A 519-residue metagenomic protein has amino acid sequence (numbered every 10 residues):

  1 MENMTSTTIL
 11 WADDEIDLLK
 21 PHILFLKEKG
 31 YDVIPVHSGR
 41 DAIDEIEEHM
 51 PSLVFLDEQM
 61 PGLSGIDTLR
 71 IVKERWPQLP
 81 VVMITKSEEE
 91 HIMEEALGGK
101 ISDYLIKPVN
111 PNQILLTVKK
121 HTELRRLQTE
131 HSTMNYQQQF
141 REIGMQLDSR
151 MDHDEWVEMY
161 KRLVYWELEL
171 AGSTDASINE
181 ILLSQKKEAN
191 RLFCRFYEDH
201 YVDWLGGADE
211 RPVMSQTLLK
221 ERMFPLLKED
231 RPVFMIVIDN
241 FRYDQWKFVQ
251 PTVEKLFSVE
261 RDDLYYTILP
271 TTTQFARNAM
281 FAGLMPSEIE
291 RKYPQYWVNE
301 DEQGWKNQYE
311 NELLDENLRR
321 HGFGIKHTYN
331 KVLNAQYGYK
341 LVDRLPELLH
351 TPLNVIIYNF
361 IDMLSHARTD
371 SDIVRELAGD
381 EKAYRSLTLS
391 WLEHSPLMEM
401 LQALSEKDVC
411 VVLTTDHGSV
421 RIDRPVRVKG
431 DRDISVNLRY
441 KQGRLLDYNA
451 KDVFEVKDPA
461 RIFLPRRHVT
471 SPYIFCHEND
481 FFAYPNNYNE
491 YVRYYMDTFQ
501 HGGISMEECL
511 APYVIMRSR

Functional and structural regions predicted by a protein language model:
E15, L24-F25, Q59, E94 (+5 more regions): Feature captures the catalytic ectodomains and active-site-proximal regions of enzymes that hydrolyze or transfer
I16-I34: Two-component/phosphorelay signaling modules centered on CheY-like receiver
H37-D41, S64-D67: Acidic catalytic/metal-coordinating carboxylates
D44, I66-P77: Short amphipathic alpha-helix used as the core "switch/output" element in two-component signaling
H49-F55: Active-site beta3 strand of CheY-like receiver
D57, T85: Active-site residues of response regulator receiver
D67, E88-D103: Alpha4 helix (beta4-alpha4-beta5 surface) of REC/receiver domains from two-component response regulators
K107: A Lys-centered signature of the CheY-like receiver
